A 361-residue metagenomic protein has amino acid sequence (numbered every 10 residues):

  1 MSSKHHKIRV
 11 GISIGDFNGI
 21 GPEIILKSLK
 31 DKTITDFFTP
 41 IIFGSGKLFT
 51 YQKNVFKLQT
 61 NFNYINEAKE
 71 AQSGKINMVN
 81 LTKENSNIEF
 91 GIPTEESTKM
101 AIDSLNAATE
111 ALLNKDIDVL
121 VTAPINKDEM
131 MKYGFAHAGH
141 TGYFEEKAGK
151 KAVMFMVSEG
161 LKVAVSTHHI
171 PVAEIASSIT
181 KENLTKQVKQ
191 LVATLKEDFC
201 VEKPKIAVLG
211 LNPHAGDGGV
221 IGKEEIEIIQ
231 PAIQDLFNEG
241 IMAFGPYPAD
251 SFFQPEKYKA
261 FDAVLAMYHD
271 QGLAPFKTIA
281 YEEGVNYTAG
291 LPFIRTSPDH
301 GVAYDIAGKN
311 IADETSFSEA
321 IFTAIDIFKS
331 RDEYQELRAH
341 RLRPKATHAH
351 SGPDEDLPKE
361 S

Functional and structural regions predicted by a protein language model:
M1-G139, E182-M267, Q271-K277, E283-G284 (+3 more regions): Contiguous, glycine/small-aliphatic-enriched amphipathic segments in soluble metabolic enzymes
M131-V153: Glycine/threonine-rich beta-strand-loop-alpha-helix active-site module that forms ligand/phosphate-binding
K147-L161, A289-D305: Short, flexible loop segments at boundaries between secondary-structure elements
M156-S178, E182-K186: Ligand-binding beta-strand-loop-alpha-helix segment within the catalytic cores of soluble metabolic enzymes
